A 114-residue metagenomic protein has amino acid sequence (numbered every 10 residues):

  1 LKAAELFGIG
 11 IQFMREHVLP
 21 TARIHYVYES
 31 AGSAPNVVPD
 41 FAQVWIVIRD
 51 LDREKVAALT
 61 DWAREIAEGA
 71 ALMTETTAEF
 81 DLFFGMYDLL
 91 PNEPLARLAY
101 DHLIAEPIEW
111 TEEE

Functional and structural regions predicted by a protein language model:
L1-E114: Midchain, well-structured core segments that form catalytic/ion-binding scaffolds
